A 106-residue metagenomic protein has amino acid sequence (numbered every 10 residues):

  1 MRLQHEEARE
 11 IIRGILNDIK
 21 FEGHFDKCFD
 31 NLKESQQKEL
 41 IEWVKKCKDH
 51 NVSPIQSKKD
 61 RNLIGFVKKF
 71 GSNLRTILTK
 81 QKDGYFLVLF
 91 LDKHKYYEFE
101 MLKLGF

Functional and structural regions predicted by a protein language model:
M1-K45: Arg/Lys-rich, positively charged N-terminal/basic patches that mediate binding to nucleic acids
R2, A8-R9, D18, K68-F106: Enriched for short, Lys/Arg-rich terminal
G14, D18, E22, Q36 (+5 more regions): Short linear sequence motifs
C28, Q56, G71-R75: Structured catalytic/translocation cores of nucleotide/phosphate-coupled proteins
E34-Q36, N51, D92-K93: General structural signal for secondary-structure boundaries
Q36-K38, E42, D49, Y85-L87 (+1 more regions): General N-terminal targeting signals
E42-F70: A short, surface-exposed loop/turn module that caps and links secondary-structure elements
